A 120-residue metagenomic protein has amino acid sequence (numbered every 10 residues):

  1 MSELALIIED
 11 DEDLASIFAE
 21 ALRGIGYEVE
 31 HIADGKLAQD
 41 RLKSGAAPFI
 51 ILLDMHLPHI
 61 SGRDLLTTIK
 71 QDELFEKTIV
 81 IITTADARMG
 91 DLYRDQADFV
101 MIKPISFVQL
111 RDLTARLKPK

Functional and structural regions predicted by a protein language model:
E9: Conserved acidic carboxylate
E12-E30: Two-component/phosphorelay signaling modules centered on CheY-like receiver
H31-I50: Acidic, metal-coordinating helix/loop segments flanking the phosphotransfer/catalytic sites of two-component signaling
D34, S61-D64: Acidic catalytic/metal-coordinating carboxylates
D54: Active-site residues of response regulator receiver
P58: The feature encodes the CheY-like receiver
D64, D86-I102, Q109-D112: Alpha4 helix (beta4-alpha4-beta5 surface) of REC/receiver domains from two-component response regulators
I81-T84: Hydrophobic/aromatic residues positioned on beta-strands within the core alpha/beta folds
